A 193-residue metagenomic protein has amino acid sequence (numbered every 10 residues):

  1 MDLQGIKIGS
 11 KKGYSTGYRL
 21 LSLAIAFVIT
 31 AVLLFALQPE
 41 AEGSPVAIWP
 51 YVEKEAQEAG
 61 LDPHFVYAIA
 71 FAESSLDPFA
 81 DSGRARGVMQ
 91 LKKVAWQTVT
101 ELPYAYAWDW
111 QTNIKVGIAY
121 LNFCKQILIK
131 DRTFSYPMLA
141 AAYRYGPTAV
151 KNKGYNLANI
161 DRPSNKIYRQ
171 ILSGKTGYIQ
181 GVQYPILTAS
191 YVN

Functional and structural regions predicted by a protein language model:
M1-G5: N-terminal intrinsically disordered, acidic low-complexity segments at the extreme N-terminus
K7-F27: N-terminal Sec-pathway targeting helices
A26-L76, Q111-I114, N122, Q126-I129 (+1 more regions): Export/targeting segments at the very N-terminus of extracytoplasmic proteins
V52, A56, I69-Q97, G146-T148: Cell-wall polysaccharide-cleaving catalytic domain and substrate-binding groove, primarily in peptidoglycan/chitin
E58-D62, S82, T133-S135: Extracellular/periplasmic catalytic domains that process cell-envelope and extracellular macromolecules
F65-V66, G87, S135, L139: Residue-level detector of well-ordered alpha-helical segments, enriched for hydrophobic/aromatic packing positions
K93-N152: Alpha-helical segment that forms one wall of the substrate-binding/catalytic cleft in peptidoglycan-active domains
F134-N193: Catalytic and substrate-binding regions of cell-wall glycan-acting enzymes that process beta-1,4-linked
